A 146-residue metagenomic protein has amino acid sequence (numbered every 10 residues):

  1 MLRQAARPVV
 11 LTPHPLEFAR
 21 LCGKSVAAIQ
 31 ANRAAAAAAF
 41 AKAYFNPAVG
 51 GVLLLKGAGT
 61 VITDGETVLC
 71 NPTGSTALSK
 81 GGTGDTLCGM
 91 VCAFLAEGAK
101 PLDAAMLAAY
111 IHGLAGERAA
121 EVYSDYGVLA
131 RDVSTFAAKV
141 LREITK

Functional and structural regions predicted by a protein language model:
M1-T73, R142: Glycine-rich phosphate/dinucleotide-binding loop and adjoining beta-alpha-beta core of small-molecule
A19-R20, K80-I111: Short, small-residue alpha-helix embedded
L21-C22, P72-S79, C88, C92 (+1 more regions): Short beta-alpha connecting loops at secondary-structure transitions that line or flank enzyme active sites
V26-N32, A99-D103, S124-V128: Short, charged, surface-exposed loops that flank catalytic or proteolytic processing sites
A28, I111-L114: A short structural micro-motif
L114-K146: Charged C-terminal helix
